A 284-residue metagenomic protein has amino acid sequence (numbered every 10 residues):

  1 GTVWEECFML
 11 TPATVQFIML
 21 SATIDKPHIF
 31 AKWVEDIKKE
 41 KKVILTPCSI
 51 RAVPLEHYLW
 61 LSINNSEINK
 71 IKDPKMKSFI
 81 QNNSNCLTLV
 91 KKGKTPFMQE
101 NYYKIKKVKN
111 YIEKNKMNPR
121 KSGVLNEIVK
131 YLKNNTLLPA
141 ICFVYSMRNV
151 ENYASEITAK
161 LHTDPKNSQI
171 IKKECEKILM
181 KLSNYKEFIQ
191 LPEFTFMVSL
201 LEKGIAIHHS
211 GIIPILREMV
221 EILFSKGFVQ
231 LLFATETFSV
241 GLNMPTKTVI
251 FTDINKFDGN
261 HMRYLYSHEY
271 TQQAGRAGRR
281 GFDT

Functional and structural regions predicted by a protein language model:
G1-V3, I29-F30, L216, L242-P245 (+1 more regions): Conserved ATPase-coupling elements of RecA-like P-loop NTPase cores
G1-V3, R120-V124, M262-T271: Substrate-gripping "pore-loop 1 plus following alpha2 helix"
C7-F17, W33-E40, L61, Y131 (+9 more regions): Conserved, well-folded catalytic cores of nucleic-acid-processing and energy-transducing macromolecular machines
M9, A13-E156, A206: Conserved interdomain linker/interface between the two RecA-like ATPase lobes of SF2 helicase motors
T14-Q16, L231, T237, M244-T284: Conserved segment of the helicase C-terminal RecA-like domain
A22-T23, I50, E236-T237, I254-N255: Short, ordered loop/turn segments at secondary-structure junctions
P47, Y131-K133, M197-V198, L223-F224 (+3 more regions): Replace "in large, NTP-powered and nucleic-acid-processing enzymes" with "in large, NTP-powered factors and other
N126-V129, F143, M147-F233, R263-H268: Conserved C-terminal RecA-like helicase domain
